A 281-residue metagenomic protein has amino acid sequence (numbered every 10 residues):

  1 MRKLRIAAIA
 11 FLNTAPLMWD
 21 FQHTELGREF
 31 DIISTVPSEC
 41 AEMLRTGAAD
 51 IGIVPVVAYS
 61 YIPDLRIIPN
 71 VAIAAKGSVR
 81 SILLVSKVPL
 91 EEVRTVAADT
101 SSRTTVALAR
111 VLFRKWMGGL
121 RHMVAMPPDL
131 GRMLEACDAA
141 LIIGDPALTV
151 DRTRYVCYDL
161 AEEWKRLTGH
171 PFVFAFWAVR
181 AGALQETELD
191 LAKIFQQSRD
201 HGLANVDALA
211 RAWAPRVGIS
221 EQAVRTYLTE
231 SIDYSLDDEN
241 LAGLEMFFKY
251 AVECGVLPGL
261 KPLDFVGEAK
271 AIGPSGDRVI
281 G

Functional and structural regions predicted by a protein language model:
L4-A10, R94-T104, A109, W116: Short beta-strand->loop
L12-N13, V36-P37, G47-S60, V71 (+1 more regions): Beta->alpha turn/N-cap motifs
P16-R28, V106-A125, A210-A214: Ligand-binding cleft/hinge of the Venus flytrap
D20, S81-L90, T95, F172-T187: A bilobed periplasmic-binding-protein/Venus flytrap-type ligand-binding module shared by bacterial periplasmic
R28, R45-V54, G118-L120, E135-I142: Alpha-to-beta junction loops
D31-E42, G119-A136: Short helix-initiation/N-cap motifs at beta->coil->alpha
A125-W213: Pocket-lining segment of extracytoplasmic ligand-binding domains
A183-Y250: Secondary-structure end/capping motifs
